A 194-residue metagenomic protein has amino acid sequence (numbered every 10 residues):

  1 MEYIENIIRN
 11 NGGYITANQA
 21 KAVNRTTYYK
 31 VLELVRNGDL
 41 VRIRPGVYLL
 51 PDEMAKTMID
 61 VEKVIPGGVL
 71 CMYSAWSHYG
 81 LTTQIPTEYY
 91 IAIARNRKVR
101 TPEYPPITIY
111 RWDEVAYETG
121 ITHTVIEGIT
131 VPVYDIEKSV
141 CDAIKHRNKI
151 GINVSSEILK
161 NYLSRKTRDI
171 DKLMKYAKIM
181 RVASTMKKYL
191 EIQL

Functional and structural regions predicted by a protein language model:
M1-I15: Short amphipathic alpha-helical interface segments
G13-A22, K30, V35, Y48-L194: Nucleic-acid-binding surface
G38-P45: A short, conserved structural fragment
